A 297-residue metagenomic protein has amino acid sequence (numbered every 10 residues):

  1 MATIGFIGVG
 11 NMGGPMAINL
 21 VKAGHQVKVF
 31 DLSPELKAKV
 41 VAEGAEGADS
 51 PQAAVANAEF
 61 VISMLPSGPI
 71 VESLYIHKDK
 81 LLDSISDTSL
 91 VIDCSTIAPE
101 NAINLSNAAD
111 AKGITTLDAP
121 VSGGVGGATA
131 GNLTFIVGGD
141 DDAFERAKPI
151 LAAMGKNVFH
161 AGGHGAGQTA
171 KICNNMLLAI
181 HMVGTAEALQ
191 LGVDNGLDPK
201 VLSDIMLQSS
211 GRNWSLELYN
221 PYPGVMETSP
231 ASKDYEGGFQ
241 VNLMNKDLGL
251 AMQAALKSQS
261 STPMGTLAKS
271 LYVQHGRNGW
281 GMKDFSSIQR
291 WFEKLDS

Functional and structural regions predicted by a protein language model:
M1-M64, S84, S89, C94 (+2 more regions): NAD(P)+-binding Rossmann beta1-loop-alpha1 motif at the extreme N-terminus of oxidoreductases
I4, V9, I97-N175: Rossmann-fold dinucleotide-binding core
V27, G47, T115-L117, V158 (+2 more regions): Hydrophobic beta-strand scaffold residues
P51-T115: Rossmann-fold NAD(P) dinucleotide-binding segment
A166-L267, L271-D296: Helical "substrate-binding/catalytic lid" subdomain of Rossmann-like NAD(P)-dependent dehydrogenases/reductases
